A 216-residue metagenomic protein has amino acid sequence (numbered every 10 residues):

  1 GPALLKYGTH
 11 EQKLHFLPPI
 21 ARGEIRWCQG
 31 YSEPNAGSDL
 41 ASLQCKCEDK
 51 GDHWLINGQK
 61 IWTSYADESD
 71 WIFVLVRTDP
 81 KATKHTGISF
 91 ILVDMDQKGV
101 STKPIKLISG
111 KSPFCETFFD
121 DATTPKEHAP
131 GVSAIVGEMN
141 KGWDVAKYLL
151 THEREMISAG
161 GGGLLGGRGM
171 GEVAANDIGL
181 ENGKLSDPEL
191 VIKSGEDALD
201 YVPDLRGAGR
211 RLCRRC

Functional and structural regions predicted by a protein language model:
G1-E11, G37-L40: N-terminal glycine-rich flavin-associated loop
T9, I91, F119: Residue-level signal for inorganic ion chemistry
G23-Y31: A short, Trp-centered hydrophobic/proline-enriched beta-strand micro-motif
N35-S38, W62-Y65, P80-A82, K106-P113: Short Gly/Pro-enriched turn/cap motifs at secondary-structure boundaries
D39-L43, T124: Structural signature of FAD isoalloxazine-binding scaffolds in flavoprotein oxidoreductases
C45-E48: A structural signal for short hydrophobic beta-strand segments in well-ordered beta-sheet cores
H53, N57-K103, V136: A short core secondary-structure module
V100-C216: Glycine-rich beta->alpha junctions and the first turn(s) of the following alpha-helix
